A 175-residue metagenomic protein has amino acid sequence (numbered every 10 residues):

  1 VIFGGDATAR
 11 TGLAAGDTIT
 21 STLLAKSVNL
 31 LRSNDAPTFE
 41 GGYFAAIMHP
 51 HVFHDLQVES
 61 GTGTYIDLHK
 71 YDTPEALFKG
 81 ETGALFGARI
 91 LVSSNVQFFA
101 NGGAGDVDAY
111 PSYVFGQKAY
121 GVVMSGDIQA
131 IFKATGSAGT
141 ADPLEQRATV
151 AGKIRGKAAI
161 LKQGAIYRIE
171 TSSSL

Functional and structural regions predicted by a protein language model:
V1-F3: Short, glycine/acidic-rich hinge or "gate" loops at secondary-structure transitions that mediate conformational
D6-A7: Polar low-complexity, Ser/Thr/Gly/Ala/Asp/Asn-rich disordered segments used for subunit assembly and tip/surface
R10-A25, V58-L175: Sequence/fold signature of self-assembling virion shell proteins
V28-T64: Structured, hydrophobic secondary-structure cores that serve as assembly/anchoring elements
